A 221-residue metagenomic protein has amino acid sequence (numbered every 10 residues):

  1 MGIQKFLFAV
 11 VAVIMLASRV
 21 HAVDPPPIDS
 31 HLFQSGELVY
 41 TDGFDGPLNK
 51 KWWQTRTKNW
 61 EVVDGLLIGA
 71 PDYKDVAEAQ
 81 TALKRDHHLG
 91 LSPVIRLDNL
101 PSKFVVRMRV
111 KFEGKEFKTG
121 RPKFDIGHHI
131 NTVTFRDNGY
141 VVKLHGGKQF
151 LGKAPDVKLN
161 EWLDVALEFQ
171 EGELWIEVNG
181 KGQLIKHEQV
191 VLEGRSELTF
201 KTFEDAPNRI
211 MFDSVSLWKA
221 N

Functional and structural regions predicted by a protein language model:
F8-A17: Bacterial N-terminal signal peptides
V23-T57: Extracellular carbohydrate-recognition regions
D29-S30, S92-D98, L151-V157, H187-E188 (+1 more regions): Beta-strand-rich interaction surfaces with strong enrichment in secreted/lumenal proteins
F44, V106-M108, E161-V178: Short tryptophan-centered beta-strand motifs in secreted/extracellular beta-sheet-rich domains of glycan-recognition
N49-A79: Extracellular glycan-recognition surfaces and repeat-rich motifs
Y73-H145: Secretory/extracellular carbohydrate-interaction modules and structurally similar beta-sandwich "look-alikes"
L144-D164: Short, aromatic/His-centered strand-loop micro-motif at the edge of beta-sheets
K186-D213: Flexible glycan-contacting loops in extracellular carbohydrate-active proteins
